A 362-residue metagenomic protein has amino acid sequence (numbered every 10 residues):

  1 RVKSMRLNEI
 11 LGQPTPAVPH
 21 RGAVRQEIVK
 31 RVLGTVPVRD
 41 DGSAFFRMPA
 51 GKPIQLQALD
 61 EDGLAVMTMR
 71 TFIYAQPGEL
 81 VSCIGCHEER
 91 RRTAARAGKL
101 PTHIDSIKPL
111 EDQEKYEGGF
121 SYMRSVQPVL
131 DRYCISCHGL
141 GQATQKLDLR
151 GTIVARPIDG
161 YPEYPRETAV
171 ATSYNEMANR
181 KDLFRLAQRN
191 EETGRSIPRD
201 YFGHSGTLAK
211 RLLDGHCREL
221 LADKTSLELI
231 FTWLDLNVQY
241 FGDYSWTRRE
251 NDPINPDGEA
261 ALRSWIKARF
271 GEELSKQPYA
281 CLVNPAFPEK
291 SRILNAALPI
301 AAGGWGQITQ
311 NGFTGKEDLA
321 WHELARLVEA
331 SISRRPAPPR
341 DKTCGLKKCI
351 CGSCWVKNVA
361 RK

Functional and structural regions predicted by a protein language model:
R1-R25: Extended low-complexity, serine/threonine- and proline-enriched intrinsically disordered segments
S4-R6, P37, A58: Hydrophobic beta-strand positions
N8-Q13, I28-G34, L64-M69: Surface-exposed loop/edge segments in extracytoplasmic proteins
P16-P19, E27-K30, Q55-Q57, K108-P109: N-terminal start-of-chain detector that recognizes signal peptides and the immediate post-cleavage beginning
R21-D41: Short, acidic Ser/Thr/Gly-rich low-complexity loop/linker segments typical of extracellular and cell-surface proteins
Q26-I28, V36, F46, I73 (+2 more regions): Generic marker of residues within folded, mature protein domains
D41-R47: Short, surface-exposed beta-strand/beta-hairpin micro-motifs centered on an aromatic residue
G51-P53, L59-A65, M69-F72, P77-K362: Aromatic- and Gly/Pro-enriched helix-to-coil junctions and flexible linker segments
